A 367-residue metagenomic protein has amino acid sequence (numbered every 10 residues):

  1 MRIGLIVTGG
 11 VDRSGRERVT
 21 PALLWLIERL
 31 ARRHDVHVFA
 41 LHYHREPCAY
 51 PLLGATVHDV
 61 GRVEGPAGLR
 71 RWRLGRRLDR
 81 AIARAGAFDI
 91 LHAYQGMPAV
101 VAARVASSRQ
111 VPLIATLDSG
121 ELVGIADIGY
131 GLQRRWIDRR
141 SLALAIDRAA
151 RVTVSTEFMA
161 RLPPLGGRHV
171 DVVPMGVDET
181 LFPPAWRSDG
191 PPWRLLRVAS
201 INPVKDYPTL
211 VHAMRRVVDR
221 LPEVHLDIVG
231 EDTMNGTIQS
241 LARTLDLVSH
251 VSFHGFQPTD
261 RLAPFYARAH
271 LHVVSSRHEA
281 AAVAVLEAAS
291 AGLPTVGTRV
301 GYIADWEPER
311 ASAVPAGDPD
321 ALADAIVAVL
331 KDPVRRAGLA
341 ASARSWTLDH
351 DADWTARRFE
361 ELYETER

Functional and structural regions predicted by a protein language model:
M1-R45: N-terminal subdomain of nucleotide-sugar transferases
G4, T153, R187-K205, V211-M214 (+1 more regions): Conserved donor-binding/catalytic core segment of Leloir-type glycosyltransferases
R16-V19, R73, P112-I114, V123-L144 (+1 more regions): Nucleotide-sugar donor phosphate/pyrophosphate-binding loop at the beta->alpha transition of glycosyltransferases
A93-A99, L117: Short His-centered aromatic/hydrophobic patch
I146, F256-Q257, P264-A269: Short alpha-helical donor nucleotide-sugar binding micro-motif in glycosyltransferases
F158, G176: Carbohydrate-associated surface elements
R277: Aromatic "clamp/platform" in nucleotide-sugar-dependent glycosyltransferases that forms part of the donor/acceptor
E309-D320, A328-P333: Conserved acidic donor-binding segment of nucleotide-sugar-dependent glycosyltransferases
